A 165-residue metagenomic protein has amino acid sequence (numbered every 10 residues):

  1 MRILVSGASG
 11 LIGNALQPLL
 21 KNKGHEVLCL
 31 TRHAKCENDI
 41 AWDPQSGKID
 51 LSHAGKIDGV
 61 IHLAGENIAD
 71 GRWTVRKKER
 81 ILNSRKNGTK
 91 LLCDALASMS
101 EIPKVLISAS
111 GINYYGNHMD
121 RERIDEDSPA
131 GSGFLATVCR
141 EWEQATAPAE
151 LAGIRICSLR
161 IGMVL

Functional and structural regions predicted by a protein language model:
I3-K23: N-terminal Rossmann NAD(P)H-binding glycine-rich loop of SDR-like oxidoreductase domains
A15-L19, A95, A145: Rossmann-fold NAD(P)-dependent oxidoreductase module
H25-R32: Conserved glycine-rich Rossmann-like NAD(P)H-binding loop of the short-chain dehydrogenase/reductase
K35-L91: NAD(P)H-binding glycine-rich loop region in Rossmannoid oxidoreductase-like domains and their noncatalytic homologs
L82-K86, E122-I124, S128-E143: Short-chain dehydrogenase/reductase
K90-G133: Conserved Rossmann-fold NAD(P)-dependent oxidoreductase catalytic core, especially the SDR/UDP-sugar
S110, Q144-L165: Conserved beta-loop-beta element that borders a ligand/cofactor-binding pocket
